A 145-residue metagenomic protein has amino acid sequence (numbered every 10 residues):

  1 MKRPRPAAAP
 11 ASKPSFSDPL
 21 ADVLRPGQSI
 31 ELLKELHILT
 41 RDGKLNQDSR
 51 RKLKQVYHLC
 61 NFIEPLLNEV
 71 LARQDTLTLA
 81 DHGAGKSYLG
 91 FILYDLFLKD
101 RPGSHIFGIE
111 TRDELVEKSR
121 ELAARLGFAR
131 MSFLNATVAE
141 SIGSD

Functional and structural regions predicted by a protein language model:
M1-Q28: N-terminal auxiliary segments of SAM/dcSAM-dependent transferases
I38-P65: Class I SAM-dependent methyltransferase Rossmann-like catalytic core, especially the SAM/SAH-binding loop
F62-Q74, K99: Glycine-rich helix-loop-beta junction characteristic of Rossmann-like nucleotide cofactor-binding loops
Q74-G85: Conserved class I S-adenosyl-L-methionine
K86-R101: Conserved SAM-binding loop of SAM-dependent methyltransferases across substrates and taxa, primarily the Class I
S104-E110: Conserved SAM-binding motif I beta-strand of class I
V116-D145: S-adenosyl-L-methionine
